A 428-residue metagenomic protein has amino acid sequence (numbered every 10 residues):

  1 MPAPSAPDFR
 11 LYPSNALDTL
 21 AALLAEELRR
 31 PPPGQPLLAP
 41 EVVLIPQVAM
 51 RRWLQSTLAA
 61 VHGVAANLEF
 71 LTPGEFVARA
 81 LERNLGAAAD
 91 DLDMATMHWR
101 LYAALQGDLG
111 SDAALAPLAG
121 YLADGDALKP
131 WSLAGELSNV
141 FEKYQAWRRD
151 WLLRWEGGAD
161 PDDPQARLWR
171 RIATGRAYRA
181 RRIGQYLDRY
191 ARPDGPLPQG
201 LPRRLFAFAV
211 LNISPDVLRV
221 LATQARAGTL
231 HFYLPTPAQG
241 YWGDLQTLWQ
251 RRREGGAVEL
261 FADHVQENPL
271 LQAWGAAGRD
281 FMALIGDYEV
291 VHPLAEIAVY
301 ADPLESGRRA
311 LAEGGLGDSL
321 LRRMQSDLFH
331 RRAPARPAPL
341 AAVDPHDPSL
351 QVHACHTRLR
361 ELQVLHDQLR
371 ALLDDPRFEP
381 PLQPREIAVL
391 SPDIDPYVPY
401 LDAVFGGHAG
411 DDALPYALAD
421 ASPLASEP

Functional and structural regions predicted by a protein language model:
M1-P428: Nucleic acid-machinery interaction/catalytic patches
